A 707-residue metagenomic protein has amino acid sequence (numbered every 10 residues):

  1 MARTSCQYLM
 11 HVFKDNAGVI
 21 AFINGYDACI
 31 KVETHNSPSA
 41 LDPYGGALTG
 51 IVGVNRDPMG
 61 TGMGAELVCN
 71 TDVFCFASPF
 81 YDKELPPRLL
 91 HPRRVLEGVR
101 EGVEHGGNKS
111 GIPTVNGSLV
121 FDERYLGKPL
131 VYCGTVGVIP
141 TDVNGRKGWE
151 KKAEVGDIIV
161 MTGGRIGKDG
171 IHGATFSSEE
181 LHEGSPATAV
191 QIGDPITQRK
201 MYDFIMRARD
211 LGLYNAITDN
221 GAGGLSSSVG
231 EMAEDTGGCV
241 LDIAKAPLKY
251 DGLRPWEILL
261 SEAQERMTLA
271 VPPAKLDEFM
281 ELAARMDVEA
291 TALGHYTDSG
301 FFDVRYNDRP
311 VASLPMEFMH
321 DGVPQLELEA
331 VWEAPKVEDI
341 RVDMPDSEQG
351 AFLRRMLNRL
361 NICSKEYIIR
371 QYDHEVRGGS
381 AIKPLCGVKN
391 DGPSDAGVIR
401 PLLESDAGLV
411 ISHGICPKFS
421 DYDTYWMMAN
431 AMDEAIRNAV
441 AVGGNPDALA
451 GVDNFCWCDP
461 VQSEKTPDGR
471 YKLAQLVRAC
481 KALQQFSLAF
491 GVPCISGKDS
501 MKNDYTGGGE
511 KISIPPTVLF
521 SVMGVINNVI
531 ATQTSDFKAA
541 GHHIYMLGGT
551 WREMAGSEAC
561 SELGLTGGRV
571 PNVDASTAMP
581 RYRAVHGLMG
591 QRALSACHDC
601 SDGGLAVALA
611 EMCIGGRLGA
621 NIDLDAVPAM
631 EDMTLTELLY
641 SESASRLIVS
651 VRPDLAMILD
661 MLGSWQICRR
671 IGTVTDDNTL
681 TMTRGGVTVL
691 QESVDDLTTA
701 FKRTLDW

Functional and structural regions predicted by a protein language model:
M1-W707: Glycine/proline-enriched, intrinsically flexible loops and inter-domain linkers
